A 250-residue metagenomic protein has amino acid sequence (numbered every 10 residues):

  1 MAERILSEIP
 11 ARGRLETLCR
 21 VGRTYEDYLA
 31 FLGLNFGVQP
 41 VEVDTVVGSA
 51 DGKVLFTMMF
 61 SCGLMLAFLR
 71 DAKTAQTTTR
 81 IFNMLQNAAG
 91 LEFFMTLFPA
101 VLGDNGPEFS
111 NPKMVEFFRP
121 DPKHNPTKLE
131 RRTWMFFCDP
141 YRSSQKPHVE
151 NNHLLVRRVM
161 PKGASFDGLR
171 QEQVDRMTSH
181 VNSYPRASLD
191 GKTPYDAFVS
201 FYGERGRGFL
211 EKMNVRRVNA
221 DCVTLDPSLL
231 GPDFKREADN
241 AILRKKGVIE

Functional and structural regions predicted by a protein language model:
M1-F56: Mobile-element integrase/transposase regions, centering on the N-terminal DNA-binding/Zn-coordinating module
L32, K113-V115, K162-E250: C-terminal domain-tail junction helix/linker
G48-D51, A67-F93: Active-site beta-loop-alpha junctions of metal-dependent nucleic acid enzymes, especially the RNase H-like/DDE
K53-T57, L64-A67, P99-A100: Conserved active-site beta-strand-loop modules that form the wall/rim of enzyme catalytic pockets and either contain
G63-F68, F137, K162: Short small-residue beta-strand/loop micro-motif enriched in glycine and branched aliphatics
E92-L97, K128-R132: Short helix-terminating capping/connector loops at secondary-structure junctions
G103-N105, P112-R119, H124-V159, D167-S179: RNase H-like two-metal-ion nuclease catalytic core shared by retroviral integrases and related mobile-element nucleases
